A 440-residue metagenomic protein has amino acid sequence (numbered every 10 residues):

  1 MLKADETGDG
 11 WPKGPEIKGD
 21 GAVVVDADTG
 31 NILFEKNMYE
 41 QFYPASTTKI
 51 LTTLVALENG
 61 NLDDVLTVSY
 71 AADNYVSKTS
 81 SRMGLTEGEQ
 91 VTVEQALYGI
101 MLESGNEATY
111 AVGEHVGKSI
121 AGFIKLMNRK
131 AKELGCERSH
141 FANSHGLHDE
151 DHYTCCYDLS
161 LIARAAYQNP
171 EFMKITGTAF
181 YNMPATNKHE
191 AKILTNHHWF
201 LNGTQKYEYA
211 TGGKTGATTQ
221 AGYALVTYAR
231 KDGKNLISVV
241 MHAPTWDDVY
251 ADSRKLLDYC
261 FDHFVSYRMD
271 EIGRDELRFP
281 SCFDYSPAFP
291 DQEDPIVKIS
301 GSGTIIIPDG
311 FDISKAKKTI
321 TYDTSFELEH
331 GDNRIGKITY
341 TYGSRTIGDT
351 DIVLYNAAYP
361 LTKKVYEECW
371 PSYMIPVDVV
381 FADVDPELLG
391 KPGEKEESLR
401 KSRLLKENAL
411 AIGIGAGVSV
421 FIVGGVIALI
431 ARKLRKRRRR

Functional and structural regions predicted by a protein language model:
M1-Y157, L161-I175: Active-site-adjacent loops and short helices of periplasmic peptidoglycan-processing enzymes
G30, L54-L57, I338, K391-K395 (+1 more regions): Polar low-complexity intrinsically disordered regions
K36, D332-I335, R435-R437: Intrinsically disordered, low-complexity sequence elements enriched in Ser/Thr/Gly/Pro
Y43, S372, L389, V426-I427: A general, composition-driven signal for non-globular sequence regions
S46, C260, L429-I430: Short alpha-helical segments used as structural interaction elements across diverse proteins
C136-E137, E150-Y153, Y157-D158, A163-G413: Domain-terminus/edge residues, biased toward the C-terminal soluble/receptor-binding domains of extracytoplasmic
I412-V420: Single-pass type I membrane protein transmembrane segment
I422-R440: C-terminal membrane-anchoring or membrane-association module
